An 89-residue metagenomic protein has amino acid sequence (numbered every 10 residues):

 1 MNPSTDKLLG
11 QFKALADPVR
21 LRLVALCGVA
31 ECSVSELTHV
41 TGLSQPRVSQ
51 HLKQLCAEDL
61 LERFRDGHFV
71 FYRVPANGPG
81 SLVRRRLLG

Functional and structural regions predicted by a protein language model:
P3-S4, L8, F12, V70-G89: Conserved segment of winged-helix/HTH DNA-binding domains
F12, L21-C27, L55: Hydrophobic residues on short alpha-helical segments
P18, L26-S35: Short capping segments at the starts of secondary-structure elements
V19, R47: Residues in the helix-turn-helix
S33-S35, P46, K53: Residues within helix-turn-helix
H39, Q50, C56-A57: Alpha-helical residues within the helix-turn-helix
C56-D66, R73-P75: Beta-hairpin "wing" of winged helix-turn-helix
